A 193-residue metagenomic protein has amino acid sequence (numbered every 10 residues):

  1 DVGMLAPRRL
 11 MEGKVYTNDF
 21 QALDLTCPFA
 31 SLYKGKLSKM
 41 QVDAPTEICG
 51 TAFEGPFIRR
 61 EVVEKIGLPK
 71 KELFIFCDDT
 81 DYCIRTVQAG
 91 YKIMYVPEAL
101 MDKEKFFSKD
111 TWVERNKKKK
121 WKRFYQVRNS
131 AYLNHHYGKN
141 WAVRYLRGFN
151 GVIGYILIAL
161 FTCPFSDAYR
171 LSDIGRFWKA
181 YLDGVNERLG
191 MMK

Functional and structural regions predicted by a protein language model:
D1-T26: Conserved donor NDP-sugar-binding/catalytic core segment of glycosyltransferases
N18-S38, D102: Mobile, glycine-enriched helix-loop/loop "lid" segments at the mouths of ligand-binding/catalytic clefts that gate
S38-R60, K65: A recurrent flexible, glycine/aromatic-enriched loop bordering the glycosyltransferase active site that acts as
P56-I58, V62-L68, E72-L100: A short, conserved alpha-helix in the catalytic core of glycosyltransferases
K92, V96-R115: Active-site donor/metal-binding and catalytic loop motifs of nucleotide-sugar-dependent glycosylation enzymes
E114-F124: A short acidic, glycine-rich active-site loop that binds or catalyzes chemistry on phosphate/adenosine moieties
V127-N129: A conserved mid-domain beta-alpha-beta active-site/ligand-binding segment of alpha/beta enzyme cores
K139-K193: Non-catalytic, C-terminal membrane-associated alpha-helical segments of glycosyltransferases
